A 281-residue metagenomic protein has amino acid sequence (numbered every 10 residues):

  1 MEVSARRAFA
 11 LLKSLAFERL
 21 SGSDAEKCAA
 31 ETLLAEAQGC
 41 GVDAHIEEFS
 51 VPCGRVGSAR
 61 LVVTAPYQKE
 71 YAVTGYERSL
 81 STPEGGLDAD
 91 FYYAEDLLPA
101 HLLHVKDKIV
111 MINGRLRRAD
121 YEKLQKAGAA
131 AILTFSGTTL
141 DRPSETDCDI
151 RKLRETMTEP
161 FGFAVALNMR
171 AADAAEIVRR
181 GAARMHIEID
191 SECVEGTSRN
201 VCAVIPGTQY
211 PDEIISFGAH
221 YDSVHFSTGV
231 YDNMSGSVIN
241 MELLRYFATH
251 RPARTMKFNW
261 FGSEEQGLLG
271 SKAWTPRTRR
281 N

Functional and structural regions predicted by a protein language model:
E2-R6, A10-I109: Noncatalytic luminal/extracellular "stalk/propeptide" segments of secretory-pathway proteins
S4-D24, L34-A44, L102-H104, I109-R115 (+4 more regions): Catalytic-core environment of secreted peptidases
A25-K27, E31, G54-G57, R118-K123 (+3 more regions): Extracytoplasmic/secreted cell-surface and envelope-processing proteins
V51-P52, S191-E195, S263: Short Gly/Pro-enriched turn/cap motifs at secondary-structure boundaries
T74-P99, I150-V230, E242-T249, A253-T255 (+1 more regions): Soluble metallo-hydrolase cores and metallopeptidase-like ectodomains found primarily in the secretory/periplasmic
R115-Q125, E188, K272-P276: Short alpha-helical segments and helix-capping/turn motifs at coil-helix boundaries
E122-T138: Feature captures the catalytic cores and cofactor-binding loops of soluble hydro-lyases/lyases that act on carboxylate
L133-E159: Molybdopterin (Moco) oxidoreductase catalytic core of the xanthine/aldehyde oxidoreductase family
